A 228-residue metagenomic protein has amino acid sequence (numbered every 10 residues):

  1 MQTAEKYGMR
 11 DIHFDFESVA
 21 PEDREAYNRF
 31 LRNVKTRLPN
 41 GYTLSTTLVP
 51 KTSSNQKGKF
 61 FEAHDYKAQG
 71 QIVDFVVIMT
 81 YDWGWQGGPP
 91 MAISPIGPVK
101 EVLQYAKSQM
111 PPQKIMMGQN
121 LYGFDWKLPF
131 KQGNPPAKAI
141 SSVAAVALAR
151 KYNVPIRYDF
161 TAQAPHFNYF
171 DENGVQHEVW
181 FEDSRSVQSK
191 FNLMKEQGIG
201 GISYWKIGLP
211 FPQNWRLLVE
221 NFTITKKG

Functional and structural regions predicted by a protein language model:
M1-K6, G58-K67, E182-K195: Short, acidic/polar
R10, D74, G200: Receiver (REC) domain switch/active-site residues of two-component response regulators
I12-S18: Short acidic, glycine-rich surface-loop motifs adjacent to enzyme active sites
F14, V76-I78, M117, M194 (+1 more regions): Conserved, mostly hydrophobic/aromatic
P21-K151: Substrate-binding surface in catalytic domains of secreted glycosidases
E22-E25, R29-T36, N40-Y42, Y158 (+2 more regions): Short acidic, glycine/proline-enriched helix-loop-strand junctions
L121-K190, V219-G228: Glycan-binding loop/region signatures in secreted carbohydrate-active enzymes
V187-G228: Acidic/aromatic/glycine-rich contiguous surface patches that form carbohydrate-binding/processing clefts and analogous
